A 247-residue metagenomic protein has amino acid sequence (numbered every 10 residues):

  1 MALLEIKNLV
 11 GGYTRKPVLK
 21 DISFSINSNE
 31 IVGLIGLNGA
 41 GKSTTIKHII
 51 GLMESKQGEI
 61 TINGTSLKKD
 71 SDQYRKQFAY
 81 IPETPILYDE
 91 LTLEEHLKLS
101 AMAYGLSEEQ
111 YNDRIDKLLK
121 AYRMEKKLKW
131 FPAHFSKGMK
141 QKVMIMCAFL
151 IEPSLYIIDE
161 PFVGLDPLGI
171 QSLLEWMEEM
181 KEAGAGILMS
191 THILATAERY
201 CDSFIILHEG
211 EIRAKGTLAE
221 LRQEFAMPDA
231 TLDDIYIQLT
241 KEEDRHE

Functional and structural regions predicted by a protein language model:
G58-K69, Q73-Y74: Conserved ABC transporter NBD signature motif
K98, M102, E109-K127: Conserved ABC ATPase "signature" region
W130-G138: Conserved ABC ATPase signature
Y156-E160: Catalytic Walker B motif of ABC-type/P-loop ATPase nucleotide-binding domains
K215-G216: ABC ATPase "signature
